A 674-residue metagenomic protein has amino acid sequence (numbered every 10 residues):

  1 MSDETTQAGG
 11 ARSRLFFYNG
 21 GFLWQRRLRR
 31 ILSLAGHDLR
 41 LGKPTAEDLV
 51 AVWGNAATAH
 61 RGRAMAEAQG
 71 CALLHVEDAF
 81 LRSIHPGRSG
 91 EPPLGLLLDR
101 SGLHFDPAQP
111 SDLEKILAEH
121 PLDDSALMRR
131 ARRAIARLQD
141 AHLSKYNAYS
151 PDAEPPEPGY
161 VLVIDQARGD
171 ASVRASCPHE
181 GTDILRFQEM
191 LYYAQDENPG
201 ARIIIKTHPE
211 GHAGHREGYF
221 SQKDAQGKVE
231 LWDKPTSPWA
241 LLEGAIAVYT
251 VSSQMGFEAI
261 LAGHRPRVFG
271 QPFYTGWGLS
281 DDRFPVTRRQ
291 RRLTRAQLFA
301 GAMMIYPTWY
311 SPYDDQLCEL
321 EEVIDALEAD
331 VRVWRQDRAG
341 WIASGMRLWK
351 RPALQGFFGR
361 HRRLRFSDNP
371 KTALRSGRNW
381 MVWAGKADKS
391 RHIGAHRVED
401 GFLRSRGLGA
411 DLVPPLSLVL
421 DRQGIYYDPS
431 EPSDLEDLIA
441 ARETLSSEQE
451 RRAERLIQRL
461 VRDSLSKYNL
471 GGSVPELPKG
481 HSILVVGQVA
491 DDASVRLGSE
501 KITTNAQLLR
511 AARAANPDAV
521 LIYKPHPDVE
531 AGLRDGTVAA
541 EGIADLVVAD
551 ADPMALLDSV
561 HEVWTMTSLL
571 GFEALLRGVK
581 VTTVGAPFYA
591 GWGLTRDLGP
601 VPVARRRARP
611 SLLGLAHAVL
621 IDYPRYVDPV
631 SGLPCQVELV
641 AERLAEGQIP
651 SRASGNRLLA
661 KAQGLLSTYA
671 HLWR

Functional and structural regions predicted by a protein language model:
M1-R61, G169-D170, L320-R378, A384-D388: N-terminal pre-catalytic "stem/leader" segment of glycosyltransferase-like enzymes
S2-G9, R14, H85-P158, G278-P352 (+3 more regions): Leloir-type glycosyltransferase catalytic cores
R29, V163, S176-E197, Q355 (+1 more regions): Histidine-anchored nucleotide/phosphate-binding helix
L41-E47, A51-R82, L354-S417, E454 (+4 more regions): Segments forming glycine/polar-rich beta-alpha architectures that bind adenosine-containing cofactors
A56-A64, P235-S280, V382-A395, E399 (+1 more regions): A donor-sugar binding/catalytic signature common to diverse glycosyltransferases and related nucleotide-sugar
A68-A72, P199-A201, G263-R265, R378 (+3 more regions): A short helix->loop->beta-strand "cap" motif at the edges of active sites that frequently abuts
E77-A79, P158-S172, T207-P209, Q271 (+4 more regions): Short loop/turn segments at strand-loop or loop-helix junctions that form parts of catalytic or ligand-binding pockets
L191-D233, L509-A549: Catalytic donor nucleotide-activated moiety binding site of glycosyltransferases and closely related
